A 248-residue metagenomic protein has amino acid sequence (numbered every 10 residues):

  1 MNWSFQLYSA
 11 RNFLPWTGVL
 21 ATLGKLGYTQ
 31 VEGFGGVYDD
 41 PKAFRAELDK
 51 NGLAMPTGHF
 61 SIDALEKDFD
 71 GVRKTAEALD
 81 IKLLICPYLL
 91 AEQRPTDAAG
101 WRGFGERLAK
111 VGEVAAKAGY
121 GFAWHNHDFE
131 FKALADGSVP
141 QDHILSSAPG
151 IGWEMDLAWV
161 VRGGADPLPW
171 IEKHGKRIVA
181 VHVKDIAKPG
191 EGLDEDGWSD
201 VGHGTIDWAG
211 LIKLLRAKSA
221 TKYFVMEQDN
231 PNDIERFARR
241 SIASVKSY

Functional and structural regions predicted by a protein language model:
M1-K25, T75-I81, A135-G137, Q141-G152 (+1 more regions): Histidine-acidic metal/acid-base catalytic patches
M1-L83: N-terminal pre-domain/capping segments
Q6-A10, F34-G36, F60-D63, L89-A91 (+4 more regions): Active-site beta-loop-alpha junctions enriched in small/polar residues
Q30, I62-W153, R162, E235: Active-site acidic/histidine proton-transfer and metal-coordination neighborhood in alpha/beta enzyme cores
E32, T57, I85, A123 (+3 more regions): Conserved beta-strand positions in the central sheet of alpha/beta enzyme cores
A43-K50, R107-K117, H143, W170 (+1 more regions): Catalytic-core regions built around general acid/base machinery
A54, G121, T221: Conserved H-loop
